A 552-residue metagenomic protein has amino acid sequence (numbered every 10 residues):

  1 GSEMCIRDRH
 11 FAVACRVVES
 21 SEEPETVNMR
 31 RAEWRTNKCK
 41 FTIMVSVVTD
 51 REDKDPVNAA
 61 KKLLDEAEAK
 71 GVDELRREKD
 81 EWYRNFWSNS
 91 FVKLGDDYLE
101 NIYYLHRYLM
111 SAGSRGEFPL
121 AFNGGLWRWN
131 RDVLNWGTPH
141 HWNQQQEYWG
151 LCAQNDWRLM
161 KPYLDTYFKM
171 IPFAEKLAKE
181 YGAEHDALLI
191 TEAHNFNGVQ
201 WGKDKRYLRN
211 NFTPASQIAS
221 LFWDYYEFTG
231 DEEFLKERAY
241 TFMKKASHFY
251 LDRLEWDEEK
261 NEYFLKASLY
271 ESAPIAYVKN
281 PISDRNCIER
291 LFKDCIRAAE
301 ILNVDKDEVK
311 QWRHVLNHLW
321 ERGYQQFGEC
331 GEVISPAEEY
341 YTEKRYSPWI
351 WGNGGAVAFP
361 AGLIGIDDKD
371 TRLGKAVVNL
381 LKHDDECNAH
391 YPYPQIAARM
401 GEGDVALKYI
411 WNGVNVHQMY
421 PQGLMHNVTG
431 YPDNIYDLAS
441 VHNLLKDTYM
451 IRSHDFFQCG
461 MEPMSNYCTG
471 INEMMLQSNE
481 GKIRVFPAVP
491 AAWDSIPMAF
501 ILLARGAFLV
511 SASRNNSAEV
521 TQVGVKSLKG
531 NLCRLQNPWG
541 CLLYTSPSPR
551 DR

Functional and structural regions predicted by a protein language model:
G1-R9, Y544-D551: Conserved small/polar residues in nucleotide/adenosyl-binding loops
S2-E3, R7-G71: Extended acidic/polar, glycine-enriched regions that form or flank non-catalytic beta-rich accessory modules
K70-A121: An acidic-aromatic substrate-binding cleft motif
H140-K176, Y207-E232, E237, I282-S478 (+1 more regions): Active-site core of glycosidic bond-cleaving carbohydrate-active enzymes
E175-S216: Active-site-adjacent "gating/activation" loops or surface patches in catalytic cores
K245-A298: Acidic/histidine-rich catalytic neighborhood
M461-R505, L509: Catalytic cores of secreted or luminal carbohydrate-active enzymes
V525-G540: Surface-exposed beta-strand/loop patches in extracellular or lumenal glycoproteins
